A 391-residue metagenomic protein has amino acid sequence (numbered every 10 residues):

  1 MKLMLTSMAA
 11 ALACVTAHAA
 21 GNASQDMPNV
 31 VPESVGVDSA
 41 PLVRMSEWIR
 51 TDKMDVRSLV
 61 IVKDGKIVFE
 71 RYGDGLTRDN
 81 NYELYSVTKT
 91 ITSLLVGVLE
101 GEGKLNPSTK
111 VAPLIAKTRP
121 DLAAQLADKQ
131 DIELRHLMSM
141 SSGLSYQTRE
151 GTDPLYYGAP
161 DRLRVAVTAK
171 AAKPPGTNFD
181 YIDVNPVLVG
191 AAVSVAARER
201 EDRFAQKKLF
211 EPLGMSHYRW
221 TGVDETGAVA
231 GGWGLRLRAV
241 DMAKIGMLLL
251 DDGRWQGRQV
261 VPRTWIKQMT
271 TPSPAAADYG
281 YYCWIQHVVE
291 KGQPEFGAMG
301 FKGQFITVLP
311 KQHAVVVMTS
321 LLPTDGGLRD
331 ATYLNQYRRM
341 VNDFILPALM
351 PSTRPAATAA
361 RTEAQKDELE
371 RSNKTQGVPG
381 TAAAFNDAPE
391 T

Functional and structural regions predicted by a protein language model:
M1-H18: Gram-negative bacterial Sec-dependent N-terminal signal peptides
E47-T77, I306-T307, H313-V317: A short, well-structured edge-of-sheet supersecondary motif
G65, Y82-V111, L137, V189-V193 (+1 more regions): Active-site SXXK
E83, E102-S142, T168, A197-W233: Active-site helix/loop module of the DD-peptidase/beta-lactamase fold, centered on the serine-lysine SxxK catalytic
L144-V223: A small/polar active-site loop signature that marks catalytic segments
N185-A192, W233-R254, Q304-L321: Active-site-proximal alpha-helical segments within enzyme catalytic domains
S216-R219, K267-T319, P323: Active-site Gly/Thr loop motif
L328-T391: Short, gly/Ser/Thr-rich active-site loops of penicillin-recognizing serine hydrolases
